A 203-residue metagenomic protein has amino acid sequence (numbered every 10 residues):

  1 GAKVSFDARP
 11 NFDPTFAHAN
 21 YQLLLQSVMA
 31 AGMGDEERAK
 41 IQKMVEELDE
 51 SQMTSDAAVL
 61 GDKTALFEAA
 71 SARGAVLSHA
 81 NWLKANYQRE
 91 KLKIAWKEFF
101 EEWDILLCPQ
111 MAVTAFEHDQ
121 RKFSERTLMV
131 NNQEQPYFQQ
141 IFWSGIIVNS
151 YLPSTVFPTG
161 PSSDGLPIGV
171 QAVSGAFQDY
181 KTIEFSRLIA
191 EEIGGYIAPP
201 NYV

Functional and structural regions predicted by a protein language model:
G1-F12, E37: Acidic-enriched catalytic cores of C-N bond-cleaving enzymes acting on peptides and small amides
G1-V4, D104, Y151: Glycine-centered loop/turn motif at secondary-structure junctions
S5, Q26-K97, V113, H118-Q120 (+2 more regions): Short helix-loop capping/hinge segments that flank enzyme active sites or metal/cofactor-binding pockets
N11-T15, M111-T114: Short, internal active-site loops enriched in acidic
A17-V28, F123-S124, V170-A172: Short low-complexity, flexible loop/linker segments enriched in glycine and/or proline with clustered acidic
L77, W82-Y87, I94, E102 (+3 more regions): Structural helix-boundary/capping segments
F116-Q140: Short, surface-exposed loop/helix-turn segments at secondary-structure junctions that function as lids/hinges flanking
